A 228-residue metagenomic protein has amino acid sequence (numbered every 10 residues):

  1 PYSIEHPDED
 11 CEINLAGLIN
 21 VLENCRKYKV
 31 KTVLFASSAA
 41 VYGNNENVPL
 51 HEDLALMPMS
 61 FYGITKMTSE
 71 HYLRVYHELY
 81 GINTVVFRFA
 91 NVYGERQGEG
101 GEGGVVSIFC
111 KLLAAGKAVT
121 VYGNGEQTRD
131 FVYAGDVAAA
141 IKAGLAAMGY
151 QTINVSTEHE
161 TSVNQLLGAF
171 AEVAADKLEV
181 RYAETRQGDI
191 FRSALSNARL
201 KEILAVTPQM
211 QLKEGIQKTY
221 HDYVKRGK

Functional and structural regions predicted by a protein language model:
P1-V92, V206, D222: N-terminal Rossmann-like NAD(P)+-binding domain of SDR-like oxidoreductases, especially those catalyzing
Y2-S3, N44-E46, R96, F131 (+1 more regions): Short glycine-/acidic-enriched loop or helix-start segments at secondary-structure transitions that form or flank
M57, E99, D130-Y133: Residues at the N-terminus of a long alpha-helix
F61, S69, E102, V163 (+1 more regions): Conserved donor sugar-nucleotide recognition element shared by glycan-biosynthetic enzymes
T68, Y72, Y76, F109 (+2 more regions): Hydrophobic alpha-helix immediately C-terminal to the catalytic Tyr-X-X-X-Lys motif of short-chain
L113-K228: C-terminal substrate-binding subdomain of Rossmann-fold SDR/epimerase-dehydratase oxidoreductases
